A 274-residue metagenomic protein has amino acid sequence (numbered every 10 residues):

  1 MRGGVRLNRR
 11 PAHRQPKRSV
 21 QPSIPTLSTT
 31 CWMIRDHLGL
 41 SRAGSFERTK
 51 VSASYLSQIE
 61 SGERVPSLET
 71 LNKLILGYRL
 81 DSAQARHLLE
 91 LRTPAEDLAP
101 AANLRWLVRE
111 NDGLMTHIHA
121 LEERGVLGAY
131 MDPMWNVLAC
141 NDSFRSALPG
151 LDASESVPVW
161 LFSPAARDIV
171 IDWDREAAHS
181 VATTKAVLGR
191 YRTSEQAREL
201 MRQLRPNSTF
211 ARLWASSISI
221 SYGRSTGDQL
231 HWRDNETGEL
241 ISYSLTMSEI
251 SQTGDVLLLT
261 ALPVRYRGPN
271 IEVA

Functional and structural regions predicted by a protein language model:
M1-L38: A short, Lys/Arg-rich alpha-helix, primarily the initiator
R35, F46, I75: The alpha-helix within a helix-turn-helix
G39-Q58: Short alpha-helical DNA-recognition segment
E60, T70, L89: DNA major-groove recognition helix of helix-turn-helix
E69-R86, P94: DNA major-groove recognition helix of helix-turn-helix/homeodomain DNA-binding modules
R86-I118: Short, charged recognition helix plus adjacent turn of helix-turn-helix-like nucleic-acid-binding domains
R124-V126, M131-G223, L262-Y266, V273-A274: PAS-family sensory domains
I220-A274: Low-complexity, glycine/alanine/valine/leucine- and proline-rich hydrophobic stretches
